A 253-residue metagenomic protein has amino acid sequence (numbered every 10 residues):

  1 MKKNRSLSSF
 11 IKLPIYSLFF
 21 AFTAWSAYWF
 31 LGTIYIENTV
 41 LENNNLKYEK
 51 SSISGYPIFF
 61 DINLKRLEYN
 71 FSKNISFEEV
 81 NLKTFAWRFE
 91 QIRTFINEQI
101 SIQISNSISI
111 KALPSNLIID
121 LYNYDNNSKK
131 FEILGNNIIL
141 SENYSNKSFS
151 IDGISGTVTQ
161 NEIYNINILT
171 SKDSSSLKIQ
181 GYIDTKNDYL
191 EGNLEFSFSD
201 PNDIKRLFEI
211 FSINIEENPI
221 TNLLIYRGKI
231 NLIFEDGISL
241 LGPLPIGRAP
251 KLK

Functional and structural regions predicted by a protein language model:
K2-I15, Y182-K253: Extended terminal
I11-W29: Hydrophobic membrane-insertion alpha-helices, especially the h-region of bacterial N-terminal signal peptides
W25-I92: Terminal hydrophobic membrane-targeting helix
S51, F60, L64, T94-I96 (+2 more regions): Generic low-polarity alpha-helical segments
S51-I53, I108, N143-S145, P219-T221: Outer-membrane beta-barrel domain signature
I58-F60, E90, N161-E162, D188 (+2 more regions): Beta-strand-connecting loop/turn residues
K65-N74, E78-V80, F85, N97-N126 (+4 more regions): Hydrophobic lipid-interacting interfaces of membrane-associated proteins
